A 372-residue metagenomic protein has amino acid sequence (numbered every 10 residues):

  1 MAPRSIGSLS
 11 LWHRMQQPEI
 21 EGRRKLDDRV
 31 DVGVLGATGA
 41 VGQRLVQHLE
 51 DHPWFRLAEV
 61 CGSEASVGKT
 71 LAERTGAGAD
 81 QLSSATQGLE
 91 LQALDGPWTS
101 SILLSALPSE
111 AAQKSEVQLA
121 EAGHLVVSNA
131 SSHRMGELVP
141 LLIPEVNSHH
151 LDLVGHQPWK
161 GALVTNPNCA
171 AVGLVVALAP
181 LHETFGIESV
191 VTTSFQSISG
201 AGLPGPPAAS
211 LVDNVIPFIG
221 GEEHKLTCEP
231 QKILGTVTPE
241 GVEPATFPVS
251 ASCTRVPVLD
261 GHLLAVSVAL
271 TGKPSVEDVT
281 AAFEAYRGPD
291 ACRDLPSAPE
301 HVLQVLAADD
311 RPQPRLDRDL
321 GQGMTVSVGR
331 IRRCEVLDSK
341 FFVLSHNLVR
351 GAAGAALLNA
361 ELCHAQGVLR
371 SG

Functional and structural regions predicted by a protein language model:
A2-F218, V242, P248, V326-S327 (+3 more regions): N-terminal Rossmann-like NAD(P) cofactor-binding subdomain of oxidoreductases, focused on the glycine-rich
S199-G372: Charged docking surfaces used in two-component/phosphorelay signaling
